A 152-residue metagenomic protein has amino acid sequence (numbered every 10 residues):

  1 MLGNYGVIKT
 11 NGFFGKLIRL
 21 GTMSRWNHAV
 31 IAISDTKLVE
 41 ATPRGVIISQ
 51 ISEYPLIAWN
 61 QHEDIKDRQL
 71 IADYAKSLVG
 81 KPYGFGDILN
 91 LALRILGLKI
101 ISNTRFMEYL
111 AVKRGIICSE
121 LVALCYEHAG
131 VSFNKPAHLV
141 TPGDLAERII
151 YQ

Functional and structural regions predicted by a protein language model:
M1-G6: Loop/turn positions that initiate beta-strands
V7-K66, N103-Y109: Glycine-rich catalytic cores of cysteine/serine-nucleophile enzymes that process amide/ester linkages in cell-envelope
F13-K16, L70-Y74, D144: Exposed alpha-helical structural elements
S34, V79-G80, Y126-V131: Hydrophobic/aromatic-lined pockets within catalytic cores
V39, I47, Y83-G84, V131-N134: Secondary-structure boundary/capping residues
D67-C118: Long, low-complexity intrinsically disordered regions
G97-Q152: Activation targets extended, charge/polar-rich intrinsically disordered C-terminal tails
